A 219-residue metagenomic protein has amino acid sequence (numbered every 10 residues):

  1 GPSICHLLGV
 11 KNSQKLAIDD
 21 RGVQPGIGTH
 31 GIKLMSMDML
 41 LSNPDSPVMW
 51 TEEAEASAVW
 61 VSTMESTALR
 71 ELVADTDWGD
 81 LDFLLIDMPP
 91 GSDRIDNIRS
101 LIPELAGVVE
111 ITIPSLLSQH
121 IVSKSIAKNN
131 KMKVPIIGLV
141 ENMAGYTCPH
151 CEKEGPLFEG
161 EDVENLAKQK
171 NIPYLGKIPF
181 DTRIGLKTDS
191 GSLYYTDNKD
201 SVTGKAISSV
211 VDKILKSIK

Functional and structural regions predicted by a protein language model:
G1, A17, V59-R70, S92-I95 (+4 more regions): Amphipathic alpha-helical transducer elements in NTP-driven molecular machines
G1-P47: Phosphate-binding loop that captures ATP/GTP phosphates
C5-G9, S46-M49, N97-I98, V122 (+2 more regions): Short acidic, glycine/serine/threonine-rich loops at helix termini
G9-Q14, K128-N129, K153-F158, L193-Y195: Short, hinge-like loop/turn segments at secondary-structure boundaries
L41-R99: Phosphate-binding/switch loop-helix module in NTP-utilizing enzymes
D75-W78, D82-L186: Conserved catalytic-core segment of NTP-binding enzymes
S190-S201: C-terminal boundary of histidine-terminating zinc-finger modules
V211-K219: Short, hydrophobic alpha-helical segments
